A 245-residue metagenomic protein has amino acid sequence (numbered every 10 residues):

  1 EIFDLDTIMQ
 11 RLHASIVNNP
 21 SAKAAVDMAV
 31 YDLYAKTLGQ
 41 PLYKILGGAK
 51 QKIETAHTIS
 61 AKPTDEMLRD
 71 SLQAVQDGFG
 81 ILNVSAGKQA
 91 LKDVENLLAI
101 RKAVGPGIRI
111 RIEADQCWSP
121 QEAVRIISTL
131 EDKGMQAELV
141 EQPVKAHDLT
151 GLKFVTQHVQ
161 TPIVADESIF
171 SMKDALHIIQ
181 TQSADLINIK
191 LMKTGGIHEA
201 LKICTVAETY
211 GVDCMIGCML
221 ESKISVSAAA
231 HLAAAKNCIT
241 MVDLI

Functional and structural regions predicted by a protein language model:
E1-T37: Metal- or metallocofactor-binding catalytic centers and their adjacent structured scaffolds across diverse enzyme
I2-D6, P41-I45, A137-P143, C218-M219: Flexible, glycine/charged-enriched surface loops at secondary-structure junctions
Y34-A35, T156, A207, A233: A generic structural signal for well-ordered alpha-helical segments
K36-A61, N96: N-terminal small/glycine-rich loop or linker at the start of catalytic domains across soluble metabolic enzymes
Q40, H57-R69, Q73, A90-V94: Active-site beta->alpha loop and helix N-cap motifs at the rims of alpha/beta catalytic domains
K50-T55, A74-I81: Gly-rich Lys/Arg/Thr-decorated short loops/hinges at beta-loop-alpha junctions or inter-strand turns that position
V84-S225: Catalytic core of soluble alpha/beta enzymes
M219-I245: Flexible C-terminal active-site loop/helix
